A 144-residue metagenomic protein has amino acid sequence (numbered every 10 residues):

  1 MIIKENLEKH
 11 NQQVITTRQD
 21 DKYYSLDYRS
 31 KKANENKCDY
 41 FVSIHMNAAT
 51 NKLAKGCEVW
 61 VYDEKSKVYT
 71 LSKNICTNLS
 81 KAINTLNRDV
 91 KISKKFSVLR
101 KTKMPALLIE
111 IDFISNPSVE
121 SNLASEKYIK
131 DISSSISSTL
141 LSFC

Functional and structural regions predicted by a protein language model:
M1-C144: Active-site-proximal helix/loop segments of hydrolytic enzymes
